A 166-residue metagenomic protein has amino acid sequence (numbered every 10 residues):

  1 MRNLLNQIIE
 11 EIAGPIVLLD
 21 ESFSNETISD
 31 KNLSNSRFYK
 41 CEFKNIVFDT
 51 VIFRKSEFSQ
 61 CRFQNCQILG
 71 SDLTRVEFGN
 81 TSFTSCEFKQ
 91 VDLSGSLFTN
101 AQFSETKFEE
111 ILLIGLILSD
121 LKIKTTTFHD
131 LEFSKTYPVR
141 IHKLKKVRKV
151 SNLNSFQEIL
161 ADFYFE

Functional and structural regions predicted by a protein language model:
M1-E166: Tandem repeat scaffolds
